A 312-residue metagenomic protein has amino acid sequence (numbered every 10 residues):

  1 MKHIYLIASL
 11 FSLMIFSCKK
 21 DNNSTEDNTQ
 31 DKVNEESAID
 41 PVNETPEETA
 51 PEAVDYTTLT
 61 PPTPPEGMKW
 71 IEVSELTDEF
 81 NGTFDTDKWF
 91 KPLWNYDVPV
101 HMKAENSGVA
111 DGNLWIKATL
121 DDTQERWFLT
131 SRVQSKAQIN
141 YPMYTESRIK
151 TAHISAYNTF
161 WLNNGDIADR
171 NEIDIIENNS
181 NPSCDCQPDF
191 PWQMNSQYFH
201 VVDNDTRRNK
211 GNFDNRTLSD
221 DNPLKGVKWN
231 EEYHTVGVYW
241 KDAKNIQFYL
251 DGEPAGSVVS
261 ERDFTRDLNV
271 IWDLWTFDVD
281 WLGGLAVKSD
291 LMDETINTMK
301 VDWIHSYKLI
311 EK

Functional and structural regions predicted by a protein language model:
M1-I4: Positively charged n-region of N-terminal signal peptides that target proteins for export
L6-L13: Sec-dependent N-terminal signal peptides
I7, N34, N204: Alpha-helical and His/Cys-centered functional microenvironments
S9, E26-D27: Enrichment for repetitive, rod-forming helical segments
I15-S17: C-terminal motif of bacterial Sec signal peptides marking the signal peptidase cleavage site
K19-E26: Bacterial lipoprotein signal-peptidase II cleavage site
Q30-P41: N-terminal, intrinsically disordered, polar/charged segments of Gram-positive cell-envelope systems that serve as
D40-K312: GH16 jelly-roll
